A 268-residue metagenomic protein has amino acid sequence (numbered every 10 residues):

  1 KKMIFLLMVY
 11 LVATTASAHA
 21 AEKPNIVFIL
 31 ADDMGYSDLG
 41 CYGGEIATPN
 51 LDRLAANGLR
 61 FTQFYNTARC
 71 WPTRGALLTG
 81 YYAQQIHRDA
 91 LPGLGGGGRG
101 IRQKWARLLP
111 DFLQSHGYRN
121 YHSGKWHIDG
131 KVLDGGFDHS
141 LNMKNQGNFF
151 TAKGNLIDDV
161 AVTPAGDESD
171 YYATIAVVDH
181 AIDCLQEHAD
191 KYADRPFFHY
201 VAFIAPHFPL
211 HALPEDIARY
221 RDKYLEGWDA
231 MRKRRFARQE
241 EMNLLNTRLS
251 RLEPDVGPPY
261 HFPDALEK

Functional and structural regions predicted by a protein language model:
I4-T14: Bacterial N-terminal signal peptides
A18-K268: Formylglycine-dependent sulfatase
